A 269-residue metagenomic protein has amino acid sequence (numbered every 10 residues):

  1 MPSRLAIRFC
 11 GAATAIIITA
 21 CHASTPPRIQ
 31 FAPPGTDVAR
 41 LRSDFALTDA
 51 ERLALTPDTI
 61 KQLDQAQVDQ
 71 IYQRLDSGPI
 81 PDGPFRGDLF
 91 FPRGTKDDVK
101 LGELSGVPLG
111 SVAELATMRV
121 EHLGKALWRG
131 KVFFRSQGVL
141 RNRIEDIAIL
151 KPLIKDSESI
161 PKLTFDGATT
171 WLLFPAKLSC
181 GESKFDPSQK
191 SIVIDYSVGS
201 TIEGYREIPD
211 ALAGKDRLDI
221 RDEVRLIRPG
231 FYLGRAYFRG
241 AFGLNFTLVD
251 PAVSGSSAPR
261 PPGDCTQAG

Functional and structural regions predicted by a protein language model:
M1-C10: Bacterial N-terminal signal peptides that target proteins for export
C10-T19: Bacterial N-terminal signal peptides
H22-S24: Bacterial signal peptide processing site
P26-G269: Soluble ligand-binding/transfer domains with enclosed cavities or grooves
